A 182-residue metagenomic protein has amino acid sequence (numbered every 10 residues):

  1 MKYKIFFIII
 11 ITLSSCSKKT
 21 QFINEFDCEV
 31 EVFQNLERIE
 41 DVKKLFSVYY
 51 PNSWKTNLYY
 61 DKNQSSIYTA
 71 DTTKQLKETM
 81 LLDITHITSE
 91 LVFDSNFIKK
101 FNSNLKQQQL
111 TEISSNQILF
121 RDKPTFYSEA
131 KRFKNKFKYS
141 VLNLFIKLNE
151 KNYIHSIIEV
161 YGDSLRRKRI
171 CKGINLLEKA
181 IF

Functional and structural regions predicted by a protein language model:
K4-L13: Sec-dependent N-terminal signal peptides
C16-T73, L119, F137-K138, L148-E150 (+1 more regions): N-terminal targeting sequences that direct proteins away from the cytosol to non-cytosolic compartments
N52-K55, D83-S89, L144-K147: A short, sequence-level motif marking secondary-structure junctions
S66-F97: A short acidic-to-branched-hydrophobic micro-motif
K77-M80, T125, K151-S156: Glycine-rich, often proline-containing surface loops adjacent to acidic residues and nearby aromatics that form
T88, R132-K134, G162: Beta-strand elements of well-folded, non-transmembrane domains
I98-N149: Signature of long, low-cysteine stretches enriched in small and polar/charged residues
